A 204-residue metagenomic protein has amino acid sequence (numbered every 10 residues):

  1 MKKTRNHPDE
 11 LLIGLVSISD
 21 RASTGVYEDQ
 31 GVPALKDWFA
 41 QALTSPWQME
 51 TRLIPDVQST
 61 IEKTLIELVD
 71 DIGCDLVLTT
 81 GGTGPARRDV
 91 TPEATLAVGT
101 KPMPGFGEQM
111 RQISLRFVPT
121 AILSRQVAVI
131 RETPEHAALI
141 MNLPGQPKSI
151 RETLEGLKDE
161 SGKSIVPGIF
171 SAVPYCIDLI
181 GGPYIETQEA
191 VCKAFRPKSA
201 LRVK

Functional and structural regions predicted by a protein language model:
M1-K204: Non-catalytic beta/alpha edge segments that cap or flank active sites
